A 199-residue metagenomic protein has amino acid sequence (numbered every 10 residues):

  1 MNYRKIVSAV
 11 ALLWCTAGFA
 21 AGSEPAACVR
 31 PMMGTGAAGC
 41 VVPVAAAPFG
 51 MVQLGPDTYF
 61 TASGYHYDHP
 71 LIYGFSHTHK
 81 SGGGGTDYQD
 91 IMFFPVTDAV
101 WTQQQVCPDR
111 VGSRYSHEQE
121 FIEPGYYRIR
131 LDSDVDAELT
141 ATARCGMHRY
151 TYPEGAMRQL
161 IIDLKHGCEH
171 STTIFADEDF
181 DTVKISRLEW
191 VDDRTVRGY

Functional and structural regions predicted by a protein language model:
M1-K5: Positively charged n-region of N-terminal signal peptides that target proteins for export
I6-V7, T151: Small/flexible residues
S8-A17: Bacterial N-terminal signal peptides
A21-Y199: Accessory carbohydrate-recognition regions in carbohydrate-active enzymes
